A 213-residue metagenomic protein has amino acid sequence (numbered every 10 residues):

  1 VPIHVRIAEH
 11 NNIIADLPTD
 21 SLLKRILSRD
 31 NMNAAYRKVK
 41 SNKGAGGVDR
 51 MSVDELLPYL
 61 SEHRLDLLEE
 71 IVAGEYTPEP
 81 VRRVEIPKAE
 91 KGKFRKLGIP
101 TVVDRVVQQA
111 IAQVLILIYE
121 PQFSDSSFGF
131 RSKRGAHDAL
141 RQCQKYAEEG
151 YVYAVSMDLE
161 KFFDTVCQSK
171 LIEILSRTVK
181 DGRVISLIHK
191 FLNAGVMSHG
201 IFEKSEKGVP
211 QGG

Functional and structural regions predicted by a protein language model:
V1-N33: Charged, compositionally biased N-terminal leader segments and the immediate start of the first structured element
P2-H4, A8, L60, T77-E79: Extended, charge-enriched "interface" segments that sit outside catalytic cores
M32-Y36, S41: Gly/serine-rich nucleotide phosphate-binding loop at the start of the catalytic core of nucleotide/ADP-ribose-handling
K40, G44-S52: Short, charged alpha-helical motifs in flexible N/C-terminal segments and linkers
D49, R64, V107-Q108, A112 (+5 more regions): Hydrophobic face of alpha-helices
L57-E69, V179: A short, contiguous, amphipathic alpha-helix enriched in charged residues
E70-E85, K93, Q122-G213: Conserved polymerase palm-domain catalytic core
F94-F123, E206-G213: Conserved pre-motif C helix in the palm subdomain of viral-like polymerases
